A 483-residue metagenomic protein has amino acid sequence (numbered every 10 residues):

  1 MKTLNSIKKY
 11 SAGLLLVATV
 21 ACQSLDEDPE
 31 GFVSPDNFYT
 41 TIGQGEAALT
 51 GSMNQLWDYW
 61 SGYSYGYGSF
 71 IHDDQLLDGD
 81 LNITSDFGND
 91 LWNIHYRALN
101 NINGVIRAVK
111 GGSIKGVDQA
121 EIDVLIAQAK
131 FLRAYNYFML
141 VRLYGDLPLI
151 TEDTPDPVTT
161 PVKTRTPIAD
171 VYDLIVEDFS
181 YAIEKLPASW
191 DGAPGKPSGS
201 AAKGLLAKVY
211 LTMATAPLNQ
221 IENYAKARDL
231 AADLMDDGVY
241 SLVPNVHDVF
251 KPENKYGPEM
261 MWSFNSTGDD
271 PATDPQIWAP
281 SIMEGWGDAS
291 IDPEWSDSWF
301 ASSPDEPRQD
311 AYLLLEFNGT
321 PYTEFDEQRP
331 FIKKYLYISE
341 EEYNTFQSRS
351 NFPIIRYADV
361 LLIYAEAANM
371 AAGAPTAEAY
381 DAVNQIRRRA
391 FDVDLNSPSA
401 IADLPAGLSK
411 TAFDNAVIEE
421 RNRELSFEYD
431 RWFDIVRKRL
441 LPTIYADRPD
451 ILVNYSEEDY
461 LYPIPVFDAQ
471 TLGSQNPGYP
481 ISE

Functional and structural regions predicted by a protein language model:
K2, C22-Y65, A169, S474-E483: Acidic, glycine-rich segments characteristic of secretory precursors and extracytoplasmic regions
K2-S11: Bacterial N-terminal signal peptides that target proteins for export
S11-T19: Bacterial N-terminal signal peptides
D36, G62-Q75, I150-E152, T159 (+6 more regions): Short, surface-exposed recognition loops and adjoining beta-strand edges that mediate ligand/DNA contacts, enriched
T41, E46, L76-Y144, T166-D173 (+4 more regions): Conserved, well-structured interaction surfaces
I42-G43, L49, M53, W60 (+5 more regions): Elongated scaffold/linker segments in the mid-to-C-terminal portions of large proteins
